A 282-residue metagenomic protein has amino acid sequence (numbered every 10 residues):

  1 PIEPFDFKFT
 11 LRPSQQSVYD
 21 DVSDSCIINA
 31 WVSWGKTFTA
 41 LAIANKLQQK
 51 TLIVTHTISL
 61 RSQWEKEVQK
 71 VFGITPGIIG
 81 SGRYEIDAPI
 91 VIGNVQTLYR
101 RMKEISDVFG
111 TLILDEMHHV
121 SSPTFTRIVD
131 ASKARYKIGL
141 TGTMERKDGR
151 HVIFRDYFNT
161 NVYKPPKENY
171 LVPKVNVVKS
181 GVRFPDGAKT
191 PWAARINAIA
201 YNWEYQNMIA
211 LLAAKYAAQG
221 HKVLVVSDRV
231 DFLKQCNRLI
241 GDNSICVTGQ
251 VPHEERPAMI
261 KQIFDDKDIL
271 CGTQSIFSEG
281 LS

Functional and structural regions predicted by a protein language model:
P1-N29: Conserved pre-motif I regulatory segment
D24-A44: Walker A/P-loop
A44, G187-D228, K234-R238: Conserved interdomain hinge at the start of the Helicase C-terminal
N45, Q49-R100, S244: Conserved nucleic-acid-binding Ia/Ib motif block in the N-terminal RecA-like helicase ATPase lobe
K50-T57, H221-R229, V247: Conserved RecA-like ASCE P-loop NTPase motor core of nucleic-acid helicases/translocases
S62, T75-D87, L224, K234-Q235 (+1 more regions): Conserved helicase ATPase core of P-loop NTP-dependent helicases/translocases
S81-T111, S122-R127, I276-E279: Conserved helix/coil segment N-terminal to the catalytic DExD/H
G110-T111, E116-N176: Post-DEXD/H (motif II) to motif III coupling segment of the RecA-like Helicase ATP-binding lobe
